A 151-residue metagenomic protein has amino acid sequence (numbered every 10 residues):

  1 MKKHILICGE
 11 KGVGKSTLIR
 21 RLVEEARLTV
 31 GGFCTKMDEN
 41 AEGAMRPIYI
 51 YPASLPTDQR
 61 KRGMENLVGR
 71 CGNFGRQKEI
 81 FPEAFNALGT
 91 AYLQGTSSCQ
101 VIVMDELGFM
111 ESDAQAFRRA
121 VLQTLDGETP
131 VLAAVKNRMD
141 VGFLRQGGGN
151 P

Functional and structural regions predicted by a protein language model:
M1-H4: Extreme N-terminal starter segment of soluble prokaryotic enzymes
I7: Hydrophobic anchor at the beta1->P-loop junction of P-loop NTPases
K11: The conserved Walker
K15: Conserved lysine of the Walker
R20-F74: N-terminal phosphate/diphosphate-binding loop that engages ATP/GTP or pyrophosphate donors across diverse enzyme folds
E25-A26, G95-T96, G127: Alpha-helix C-cap/termination motif
R70-L122: Phosphate-binding/switch loop-helix module in NTP-utilizing enzymes
C99, L107-P151: Replace "adjacent to P-loop NTPase cores in ATP/GTP-dependent enzymes" with "adjacent to NTP-binding cores
